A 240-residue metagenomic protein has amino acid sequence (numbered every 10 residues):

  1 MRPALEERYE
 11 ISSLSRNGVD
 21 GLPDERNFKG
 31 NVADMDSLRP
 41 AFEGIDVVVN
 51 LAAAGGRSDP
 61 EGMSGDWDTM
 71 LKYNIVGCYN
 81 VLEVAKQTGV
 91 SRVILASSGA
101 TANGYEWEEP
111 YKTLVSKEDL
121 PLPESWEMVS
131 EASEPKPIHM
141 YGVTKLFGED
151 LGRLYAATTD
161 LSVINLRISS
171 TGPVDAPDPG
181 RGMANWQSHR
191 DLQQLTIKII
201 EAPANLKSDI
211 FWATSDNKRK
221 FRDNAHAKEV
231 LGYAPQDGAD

Functional and structural regions predicted by a protein language model:
V19, K29-Y73, V84: NAD(P)H-binding glycine-rich loop region in Rossmannoid oxidoreductase-like domains and their noncatalytic homologs
L71-C78, I94-S97, T144, N185: Short alpha-helix in the Rossmann-fold core of NAD(P)-dependent oxidoreductases
I75-V81, T144-G152, L192: Conserved catalytic Lys-bearing alpha helix of Rossmann-like short-chain dehydrogenase/reductases
N80, V143, I164-N165, P179-I199: Substrate-positioning beta->alpha
N80-I138: Conserved Rossmann-fold NAD(P)-dependent oxidoreductase catalytic core, especially the SDR/UDP-sugar
S97, H139, E149-V174: Conserved beta-loop-beta element that borders a ligand/cofactor-binding pocket
W107-P110, L146, T158-S162, P173-A184 (+1 more regions): Glycine/proline-rich active-site loop of Rossmann-fold NAD(P)-dependent oxidoreductases
S208-A234: Conserved C-terminal active-site "lid" loop/helix of NAD(P)H-dependent oxidoreductases that clamps the redox cofactor
